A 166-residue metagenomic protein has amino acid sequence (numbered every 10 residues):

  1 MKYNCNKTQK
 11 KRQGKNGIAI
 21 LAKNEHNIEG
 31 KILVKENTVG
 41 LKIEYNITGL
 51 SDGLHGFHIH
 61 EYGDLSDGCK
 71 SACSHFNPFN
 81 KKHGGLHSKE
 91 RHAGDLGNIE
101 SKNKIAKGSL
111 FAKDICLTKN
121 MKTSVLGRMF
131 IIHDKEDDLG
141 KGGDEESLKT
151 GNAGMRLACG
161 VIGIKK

Functional and structural regions predicted by a protein language model:
K2-L54, I59-K166: N-terminal leader/targeting pre-sequences
